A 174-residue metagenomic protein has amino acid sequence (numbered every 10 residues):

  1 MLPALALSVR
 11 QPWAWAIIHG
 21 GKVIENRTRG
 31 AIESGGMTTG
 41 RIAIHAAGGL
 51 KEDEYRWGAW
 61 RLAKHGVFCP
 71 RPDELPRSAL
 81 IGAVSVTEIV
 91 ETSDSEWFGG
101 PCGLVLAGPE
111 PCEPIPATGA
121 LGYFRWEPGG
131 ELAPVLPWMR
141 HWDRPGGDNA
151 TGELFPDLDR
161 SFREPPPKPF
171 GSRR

Functional and structural regions predicted by a protein language model:
M1-R174: Structured alpha/beta reader/binder surfaces that contact nucleic acids or chromatin modification marks
